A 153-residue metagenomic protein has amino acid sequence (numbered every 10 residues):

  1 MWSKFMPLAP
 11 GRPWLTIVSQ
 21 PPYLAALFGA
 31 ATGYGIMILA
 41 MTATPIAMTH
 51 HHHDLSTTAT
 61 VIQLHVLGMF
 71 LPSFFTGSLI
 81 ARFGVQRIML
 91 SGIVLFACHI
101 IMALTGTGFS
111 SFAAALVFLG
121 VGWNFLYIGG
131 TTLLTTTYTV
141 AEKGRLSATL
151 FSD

Functional and structural regions predicted by a protein language model:
W2-A26: Juxtamembrane intracellular "pre-TM" segments in multi-pass secondary transporters
S19-I36, V117: Pair of pore-lining "gating" transmembrane helices in MFS-fold secondary transporters
T42-V61: Short amphipathic helix-loop junctions that connect adjacent transmembrane helices in Major Facilitator Superfamily/SLC
P72-V85: Helix-to-loop junctions at the C-terminal end of transmembrane segments in multipass secondary transporters
R87-I101: Structural signature of the two symmetry-related core transmembrane helices
H99, S110-F118: Paired small-residue
F125-Y138: Intracellular juxtamembrane helix-capping segments at the cytosolic ends of symmetry-related transmembrane helices
T137, A141-D153: A late C-terminal transmembrane helix in Major Facilitator Superfamily
